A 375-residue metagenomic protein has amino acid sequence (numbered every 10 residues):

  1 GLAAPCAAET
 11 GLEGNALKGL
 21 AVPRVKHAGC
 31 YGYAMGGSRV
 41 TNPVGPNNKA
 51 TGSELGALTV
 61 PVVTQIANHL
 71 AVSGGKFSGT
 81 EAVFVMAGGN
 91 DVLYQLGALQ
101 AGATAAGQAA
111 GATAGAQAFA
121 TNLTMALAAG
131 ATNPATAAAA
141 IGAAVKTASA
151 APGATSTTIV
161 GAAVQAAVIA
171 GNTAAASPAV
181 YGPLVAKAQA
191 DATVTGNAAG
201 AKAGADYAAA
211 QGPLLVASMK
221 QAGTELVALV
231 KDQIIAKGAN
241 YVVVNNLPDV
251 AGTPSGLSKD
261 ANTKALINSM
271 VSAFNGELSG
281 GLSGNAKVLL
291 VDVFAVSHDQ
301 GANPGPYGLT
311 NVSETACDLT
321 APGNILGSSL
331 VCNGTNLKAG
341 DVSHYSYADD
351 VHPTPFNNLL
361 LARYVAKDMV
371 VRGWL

Functional and structural regions predicted by a protein language model:
G1-L375: Conserved active-site regions of diverse hydrolases
